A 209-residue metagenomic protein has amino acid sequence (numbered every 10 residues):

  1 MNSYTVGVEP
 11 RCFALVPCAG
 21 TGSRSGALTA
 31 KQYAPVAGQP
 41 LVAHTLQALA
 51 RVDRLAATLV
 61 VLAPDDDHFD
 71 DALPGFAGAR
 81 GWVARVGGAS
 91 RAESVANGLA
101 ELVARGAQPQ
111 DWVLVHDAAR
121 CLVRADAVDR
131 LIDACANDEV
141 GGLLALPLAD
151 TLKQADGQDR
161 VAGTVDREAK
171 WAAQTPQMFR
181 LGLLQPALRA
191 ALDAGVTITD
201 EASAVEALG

Functional and structural regions predicted by a protein language model:
N2-D67, G81: N-terminal glycine-rich phosphate-binding loop and ensuing alpha1 helix
L28-K31, V36, P40, R85-E93 (+3 more regions): Residues at secondary-structure transition points
R54-T58, W82, V140, A190-D193: Short active-site oxyanion
D67-L73: Acidic helix N-cap motif at the loop->helix transition within catalytic regions of sugar-transfer enzymes
P74-D111: Short phosphate-binding loop-to-helix
R91, A118-L122: Acidic metal-phosphate-binding loop of nucleotide-sugar-dependent transferases
P109, V123-G209: Conserved core of the sugar-phosphate nucleotidyltransferase
W112-H116: Short aromatic-hydrophobic micro-motifs that form the base-stacking/packing surface for donor nucleotide recognition
